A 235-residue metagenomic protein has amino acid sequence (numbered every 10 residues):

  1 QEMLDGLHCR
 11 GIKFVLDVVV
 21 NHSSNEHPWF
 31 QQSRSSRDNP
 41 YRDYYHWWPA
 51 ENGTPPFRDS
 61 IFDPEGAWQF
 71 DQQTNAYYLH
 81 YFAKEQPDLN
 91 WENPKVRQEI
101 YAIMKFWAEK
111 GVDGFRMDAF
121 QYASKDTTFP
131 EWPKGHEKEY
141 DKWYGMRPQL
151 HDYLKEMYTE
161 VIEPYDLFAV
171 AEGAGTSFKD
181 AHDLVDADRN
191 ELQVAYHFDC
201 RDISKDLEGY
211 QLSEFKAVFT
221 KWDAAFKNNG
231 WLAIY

Functional and structural regions predicted by a protein language model:
Q1-K105, E109, Y122-S177: Acidic/aromatic-lined carbohydrate-recognition and catalytic surfaces of CAZymes acting on diverse glycans
R42, W48-N52, Y144-Y235: Glycan-recognition surfaces
